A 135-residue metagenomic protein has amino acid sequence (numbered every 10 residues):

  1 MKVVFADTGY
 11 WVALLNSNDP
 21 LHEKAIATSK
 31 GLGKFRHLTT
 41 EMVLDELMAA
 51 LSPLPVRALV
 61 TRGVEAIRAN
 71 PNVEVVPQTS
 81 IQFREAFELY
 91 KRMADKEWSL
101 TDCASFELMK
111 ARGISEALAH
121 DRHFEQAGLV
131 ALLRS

Functional and structural regions predicted by a protein language model:
M1-T39, S52-E65, S135: Short, well-structured N-terminal submotif of metal-dependent ribonuclease cores
V3, F106-S135: Acidic, PIN/NYN-like endoribonuclease modules and their adjacent C-terminal/linker elements
W11, L44, F124-E125: A generic structural signal for short hydrophobic patches within well-formed alpha-helices
R36-L38, P71-E74: Short loop->beta-strand "edge-of-pocket" segments that line small-molecule binding or catalytic clefts across diverse
E41, D102, D121-R122: Short secondary-structure boundary segments
E74-E116: Active-site neighborhoods of divalent-metal-dependent phosphate/nucleic-acid chemistry enzymes
